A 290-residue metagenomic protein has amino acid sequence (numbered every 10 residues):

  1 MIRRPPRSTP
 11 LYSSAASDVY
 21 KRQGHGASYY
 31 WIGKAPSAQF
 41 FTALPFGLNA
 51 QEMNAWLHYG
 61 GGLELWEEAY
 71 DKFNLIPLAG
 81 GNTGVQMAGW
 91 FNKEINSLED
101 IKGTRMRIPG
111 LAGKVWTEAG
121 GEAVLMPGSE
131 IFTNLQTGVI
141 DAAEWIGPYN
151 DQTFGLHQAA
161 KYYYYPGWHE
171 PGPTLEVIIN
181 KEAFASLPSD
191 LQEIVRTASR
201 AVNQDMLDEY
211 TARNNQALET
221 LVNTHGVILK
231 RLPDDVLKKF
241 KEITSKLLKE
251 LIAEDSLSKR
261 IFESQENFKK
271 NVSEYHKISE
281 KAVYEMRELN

Functional and structural regions predicted by a protein language model:
M1-A16, Y20: Single conserved hydrophobic/aromatic residue that forms the stacking wall/gate of nucleotide- or nucleobase-binding
S14-M53, G61-L63, E68-N290: N-terminal secretory/targeting leader peptides
